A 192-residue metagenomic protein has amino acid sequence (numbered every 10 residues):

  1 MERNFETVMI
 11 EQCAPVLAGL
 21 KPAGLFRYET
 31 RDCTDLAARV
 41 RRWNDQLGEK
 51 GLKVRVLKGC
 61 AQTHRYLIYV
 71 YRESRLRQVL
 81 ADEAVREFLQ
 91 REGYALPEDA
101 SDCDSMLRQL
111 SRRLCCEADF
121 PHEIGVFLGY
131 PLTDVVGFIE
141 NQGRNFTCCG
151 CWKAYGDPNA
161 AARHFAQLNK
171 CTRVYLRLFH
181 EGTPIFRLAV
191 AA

Functional and structural regions predicted by a protein language model:
M1-D32: Short, extreme N-terminal leader segments that mark the start of a protein/domain
Q12-G19, R55-C60, R112-C116: Short, flexible, solvent-exposed loop/turn segments with mixed acidic/basic and small polar residues
K21-A23, T63-Y66, P121-E123: Short, surface-exposed beta-edge/turn micro-motifs
R31-T34, L47-G48: Conserved catalytic core of nucleotide polymerization and phosphodiester-bond processing enzymes
R39-S101: A glycine-rich, hydrophobic loop/mini-helix early in the fold
G93-H122: Internal catalytic-core helix/loop-beta-alpha segment that presents or stabilizes conserved functional determinants
F120-T147: Hydrophobic/aromatic-rich, well-ordered segments within soluble, folded domains that form packed cores
C151-A192: Long, compositionally biased
